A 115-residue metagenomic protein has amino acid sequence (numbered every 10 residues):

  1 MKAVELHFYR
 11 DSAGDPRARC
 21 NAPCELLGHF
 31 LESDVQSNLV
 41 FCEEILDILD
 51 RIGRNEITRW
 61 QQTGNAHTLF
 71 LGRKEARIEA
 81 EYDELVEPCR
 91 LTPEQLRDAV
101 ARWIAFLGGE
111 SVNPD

Functional and structural regions predicted by a protein language model:
M1-T58: Negatively charged, low-complexity tracts enriched in Asp/Glu with abundant Ser/Thr
L6-F8, A18, Q61, L69 (+2 more regions): Generic preference for hydrophobic/aromatic residues in regular secondary structure cores
R10-D11, E32, E43, Q62 (+3 more regions): Intrinsically disordered, low-complexity regions enriched in small/polar residues
D15, H29, R54, N65 (+2 more regions): Intrinsically disordered, low-complexity regions
L26-L31, C89, A99, W103-F106: Aromatic-residue detector
Q36-V40, R97-A99, E110: Short, low-complexity, polar/charged sequence segments that are solvent-exposed and flexible
D47-R102: Amphipathic protein-protein interaction modules
I104-D115: Short, charged, intrinsically disordered terminal tails
